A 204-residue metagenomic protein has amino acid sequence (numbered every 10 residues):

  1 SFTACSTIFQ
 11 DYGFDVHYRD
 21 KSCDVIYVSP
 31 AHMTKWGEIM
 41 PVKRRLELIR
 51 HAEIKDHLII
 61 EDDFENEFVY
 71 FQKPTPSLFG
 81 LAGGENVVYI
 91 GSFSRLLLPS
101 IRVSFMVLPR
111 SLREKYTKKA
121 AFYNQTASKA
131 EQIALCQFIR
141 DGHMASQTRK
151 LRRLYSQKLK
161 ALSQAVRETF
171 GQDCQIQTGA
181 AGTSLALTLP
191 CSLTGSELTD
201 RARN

Functional and structural regions predicted by a protein language model:
S1-N204: PLP-dependent class I/II
